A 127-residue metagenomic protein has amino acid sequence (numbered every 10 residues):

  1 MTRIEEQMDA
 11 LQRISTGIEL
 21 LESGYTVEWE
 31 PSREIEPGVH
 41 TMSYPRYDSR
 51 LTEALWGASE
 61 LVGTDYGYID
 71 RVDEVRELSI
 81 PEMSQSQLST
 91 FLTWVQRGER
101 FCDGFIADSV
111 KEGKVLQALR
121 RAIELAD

Functional and structural regions predicted by a protein language model:
M1-E60, D65, Q117: Short terminal alpha-helical segments
M1-I4, L11, L78, Q85 (+2 more regions): Amphipathic alpha-helical coiled-coil segments with heptad-repeat character
A10, S79-G98: Short amphipathic alpha-helical heptad-repeat segments
E19-P37, T41, I80-E82, Q96-V110 (+1 more regions): Charged, low-complexity interaction regions
L51, M83-Q87, K114, A118: Structural recognition of alpha-solenoid helical scaffolds
G63-M83: N-terminal acidic leader/helix
L88, L125-D127: Secondary-structure-rich domain cores
V95, A118-R121, L125: TPR/TPR-like alpha-solenoid repeats
